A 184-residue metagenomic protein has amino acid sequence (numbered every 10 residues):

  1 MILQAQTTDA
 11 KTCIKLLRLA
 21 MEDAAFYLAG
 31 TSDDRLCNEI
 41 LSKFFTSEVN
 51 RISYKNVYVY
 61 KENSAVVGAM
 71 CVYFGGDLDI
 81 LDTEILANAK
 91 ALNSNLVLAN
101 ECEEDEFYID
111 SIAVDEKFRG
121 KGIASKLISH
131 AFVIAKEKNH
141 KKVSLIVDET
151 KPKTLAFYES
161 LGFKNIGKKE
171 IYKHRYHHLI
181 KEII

Functional and structural regions predicted by a protein language model:
M1-K15, D23-L28: A short beta-loop-alpha structural element at the N-terminal edge of CoA-dependent acyl/N-acetyltransferase catalytic
E22-F45, N56, K90-A91: Conserved GNAT-fold acetyl-CoA-binding loop/helix
T46-V59, G76-I80, Y108: A short helix-loop-beta-strand connector motif used in the catalytic cores of GNAT acetyltransferases and, in some
V59, A65-F74, Y108, A113: Conserved beta-strand in the GNAT
F74-F107, S111: Conserved acyl-donor/pantetheine-binding loop and adjacent beta-alpha core of acyl/acetyltransferases and related
E106-F107, R119, I128, A135-D148: Conserved GNAT acetyl-CoA-binding A-motif
V114, G120-V133, E137, A156-S160: Conserved acetyl-CoA-binding loop-helix of GNAT-fold acetyltransferases
K141-L155, S160-G162, K168-I184: C-terminal "cap" of GNAT-fold acetyltransferases
